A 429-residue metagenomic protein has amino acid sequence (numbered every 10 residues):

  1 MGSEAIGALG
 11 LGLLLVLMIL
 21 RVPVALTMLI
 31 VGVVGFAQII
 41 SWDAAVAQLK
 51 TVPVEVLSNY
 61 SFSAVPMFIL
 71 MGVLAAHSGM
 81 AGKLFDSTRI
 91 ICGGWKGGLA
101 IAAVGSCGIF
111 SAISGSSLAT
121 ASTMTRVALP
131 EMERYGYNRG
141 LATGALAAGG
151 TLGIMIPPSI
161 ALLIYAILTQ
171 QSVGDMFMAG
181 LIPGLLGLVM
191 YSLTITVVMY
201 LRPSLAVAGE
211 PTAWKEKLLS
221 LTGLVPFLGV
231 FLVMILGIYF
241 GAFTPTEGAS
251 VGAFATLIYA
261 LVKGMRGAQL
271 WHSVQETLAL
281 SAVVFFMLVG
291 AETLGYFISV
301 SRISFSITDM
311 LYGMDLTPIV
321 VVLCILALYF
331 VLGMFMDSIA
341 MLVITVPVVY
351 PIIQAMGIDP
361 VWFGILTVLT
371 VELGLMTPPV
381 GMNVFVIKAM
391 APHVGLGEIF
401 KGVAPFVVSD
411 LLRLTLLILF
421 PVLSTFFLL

Functional and structural regions predicted by a protein language model:
M1-L429: Alpha-helical transmembrane segments of multi-pass membrane transport proteins
